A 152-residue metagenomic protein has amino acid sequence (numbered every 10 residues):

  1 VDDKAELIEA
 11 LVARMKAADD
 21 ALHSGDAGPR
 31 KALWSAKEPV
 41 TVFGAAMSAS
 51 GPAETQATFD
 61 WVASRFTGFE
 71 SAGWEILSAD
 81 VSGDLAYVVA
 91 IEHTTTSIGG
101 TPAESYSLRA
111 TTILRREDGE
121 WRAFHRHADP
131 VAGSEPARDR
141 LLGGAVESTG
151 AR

Functional and structural regions predicted by a protein language model:
V1-P29, P39-R152: A beta-strand edge to alpha-helix "cap/lid" segment located at domain peripheries
W34-E38: Short, conserved active-site loops that position catalytic residues or coordinate cofactors/metal ions across diverse
